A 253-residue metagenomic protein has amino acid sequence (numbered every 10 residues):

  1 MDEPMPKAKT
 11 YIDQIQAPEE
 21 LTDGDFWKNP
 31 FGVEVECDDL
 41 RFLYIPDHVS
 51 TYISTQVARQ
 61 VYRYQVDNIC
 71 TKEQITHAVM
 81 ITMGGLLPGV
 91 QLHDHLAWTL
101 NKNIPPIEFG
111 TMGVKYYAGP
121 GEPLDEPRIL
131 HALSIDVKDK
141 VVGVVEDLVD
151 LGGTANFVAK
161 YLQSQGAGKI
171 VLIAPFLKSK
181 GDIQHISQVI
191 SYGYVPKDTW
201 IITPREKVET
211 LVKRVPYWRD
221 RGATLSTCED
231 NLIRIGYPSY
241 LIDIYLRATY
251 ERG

Functional and structural regions predicted by a protein language model:
M1-G253: PRPP-associated nucleotide enzymes
